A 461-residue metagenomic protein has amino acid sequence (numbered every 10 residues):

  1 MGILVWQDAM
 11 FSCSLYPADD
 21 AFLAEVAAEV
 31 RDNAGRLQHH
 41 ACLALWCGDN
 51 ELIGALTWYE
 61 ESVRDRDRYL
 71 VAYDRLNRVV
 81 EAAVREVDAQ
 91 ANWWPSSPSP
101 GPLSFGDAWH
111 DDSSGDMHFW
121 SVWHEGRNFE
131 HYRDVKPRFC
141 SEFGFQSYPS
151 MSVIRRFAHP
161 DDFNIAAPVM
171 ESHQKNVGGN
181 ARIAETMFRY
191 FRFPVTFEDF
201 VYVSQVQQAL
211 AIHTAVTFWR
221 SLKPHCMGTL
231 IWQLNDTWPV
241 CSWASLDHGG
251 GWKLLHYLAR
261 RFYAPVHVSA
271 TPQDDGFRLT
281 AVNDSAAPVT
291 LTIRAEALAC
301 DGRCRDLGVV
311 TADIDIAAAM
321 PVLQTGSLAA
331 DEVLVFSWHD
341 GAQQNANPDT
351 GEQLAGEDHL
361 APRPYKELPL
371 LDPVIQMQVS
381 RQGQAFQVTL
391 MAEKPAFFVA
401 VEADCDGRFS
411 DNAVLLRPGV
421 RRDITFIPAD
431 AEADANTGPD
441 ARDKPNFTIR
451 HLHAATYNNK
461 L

Functional and structural regions predicted by a protein language model:
M1-S104: Active-site mouth of glycoside hydrolases
W46, R85, W94-S104, S114 (+1 more regions): Substrate-binding clefts and catalytic carboxylate motifs of secreted carbohydrate-active enzymes
R260-I293, Y365-M391: Surface beta-strand/loop "capping" patches
A281-N283, A297, W338-H339, A392 (+1 more regions): Hydrophobic beta-strand positions in extracellular immunoglobulin-like domains
S285-C304, M391-F409: Short acidic, flexible loop segments centered on an aromatic residue
R294-D331, D406-D434: Intrinsically disordered, low-complexity Pro/Gly/Ser/Thr-rich segments with frequent PxxP/GP/PP motifs and embedded
M320-P373, I427-L461: Terminal connector regions
L370-P418, R422-I427: C-terminal accessory/binding modules appended to enzymatic or scaffolding proteins
